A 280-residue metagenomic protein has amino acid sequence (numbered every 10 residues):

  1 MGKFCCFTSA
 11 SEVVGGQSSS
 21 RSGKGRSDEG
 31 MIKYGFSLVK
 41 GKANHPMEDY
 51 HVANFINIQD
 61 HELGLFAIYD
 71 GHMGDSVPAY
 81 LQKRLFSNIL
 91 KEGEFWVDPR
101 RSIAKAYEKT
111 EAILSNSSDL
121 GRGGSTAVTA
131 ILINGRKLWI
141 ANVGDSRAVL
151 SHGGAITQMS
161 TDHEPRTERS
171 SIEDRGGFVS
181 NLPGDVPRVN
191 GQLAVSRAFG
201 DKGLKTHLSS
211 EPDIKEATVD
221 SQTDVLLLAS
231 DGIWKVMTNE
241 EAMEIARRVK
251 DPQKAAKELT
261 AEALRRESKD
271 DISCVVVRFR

Functional and structural regions predicted by a protein language model:
M1-R280: PP2C/PPM-type serine/threonine phosphatase catalytic domain
